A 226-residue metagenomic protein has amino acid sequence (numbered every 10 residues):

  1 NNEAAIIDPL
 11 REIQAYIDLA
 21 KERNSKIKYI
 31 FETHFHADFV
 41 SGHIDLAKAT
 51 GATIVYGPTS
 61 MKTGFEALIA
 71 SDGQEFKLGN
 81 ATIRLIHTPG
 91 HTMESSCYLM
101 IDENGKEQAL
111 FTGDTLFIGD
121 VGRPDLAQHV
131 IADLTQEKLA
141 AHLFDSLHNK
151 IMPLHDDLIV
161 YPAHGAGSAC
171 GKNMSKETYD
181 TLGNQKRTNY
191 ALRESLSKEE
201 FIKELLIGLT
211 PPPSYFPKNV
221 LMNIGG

Functional and structural regions predicted by a protein language model:
N1-K26, Y98-G113, I118-G119: Conserved beta-strand hairpin/beta-sheet module of binuclear metal-dependent hydrolase folds, prominently
I6-I7, I27-H36, V55-P58, H87-G90 (+3 more regions): Active-site neighborhood of phospho(di)ester-bond hydrolases with catalytic His/Asp-centered motifs
R11-V55: Active-site metal-binding motif and surrounding structural segment of the metallo-beta-lactamase
I13-Q14, F35-V40, M61-G64, M93-E94 (+2 more regions): Active-site environment of divalent metal-dependent phosphoester hydrolases
L68-D72: Short acidic-hydrophobic, aromatic-tinged amphipathic segments that line or gate anion-handling sites
E75-G105, A109-L110: Core dinuclear metal-dependent hydrolase active-site scaffold
H129-G226: Accessory terminal helices/loops
